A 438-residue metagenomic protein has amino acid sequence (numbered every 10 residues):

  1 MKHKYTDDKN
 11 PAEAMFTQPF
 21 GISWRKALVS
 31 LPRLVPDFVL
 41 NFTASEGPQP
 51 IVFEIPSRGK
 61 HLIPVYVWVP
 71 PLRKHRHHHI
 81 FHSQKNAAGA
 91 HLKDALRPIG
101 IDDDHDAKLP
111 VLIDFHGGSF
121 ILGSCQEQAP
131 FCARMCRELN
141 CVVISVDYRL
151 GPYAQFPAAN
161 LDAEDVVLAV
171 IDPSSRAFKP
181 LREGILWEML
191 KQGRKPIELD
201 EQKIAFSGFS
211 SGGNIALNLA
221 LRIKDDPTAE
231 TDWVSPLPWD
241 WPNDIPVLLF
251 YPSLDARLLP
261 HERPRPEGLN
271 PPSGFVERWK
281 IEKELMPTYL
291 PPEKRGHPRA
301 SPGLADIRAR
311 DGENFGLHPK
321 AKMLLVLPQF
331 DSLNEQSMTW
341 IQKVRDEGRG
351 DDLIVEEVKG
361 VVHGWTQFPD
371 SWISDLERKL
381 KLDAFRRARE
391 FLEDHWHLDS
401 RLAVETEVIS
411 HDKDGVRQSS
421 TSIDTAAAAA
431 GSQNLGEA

Functional and structural regions predicted by a protein language model:
K2, D7-P56, Y66, H75-G89: An N-terminal hydrophobic leader/cap segment in hydrolases
E54, G59-A426, A430-A438: Alpha/beta-hydrolase superfamily serine-hydrolase fold, recognizing
